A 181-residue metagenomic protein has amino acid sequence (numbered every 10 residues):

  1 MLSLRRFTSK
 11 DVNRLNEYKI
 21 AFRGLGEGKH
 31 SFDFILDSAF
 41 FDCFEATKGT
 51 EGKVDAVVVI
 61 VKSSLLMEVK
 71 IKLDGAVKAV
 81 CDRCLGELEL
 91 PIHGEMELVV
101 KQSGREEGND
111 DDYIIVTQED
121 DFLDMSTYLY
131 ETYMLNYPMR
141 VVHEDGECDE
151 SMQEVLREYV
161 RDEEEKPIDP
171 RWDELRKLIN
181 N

Functional and structural regions predicted by a protein language model:
M1-K78: A positional/architectural concept
M1-R23, E27, K53, H93 (+1 more regions): Charge-rich, low-complexity linker and terminal segments
F41, V100-Q102: Aromatic-residue hotspot detector
V77, L98, R140: Cys/His-rich Zn2+-binding cysteine-cluster or related metal-binding knuckle/ribbon modules and their
C84: Conformational-control "hinges and anchors"
L88: Cys/His-rich microdomains that often coordinate metals
P91-E97: Compact nucleic-acid interaction/catalytic patches
